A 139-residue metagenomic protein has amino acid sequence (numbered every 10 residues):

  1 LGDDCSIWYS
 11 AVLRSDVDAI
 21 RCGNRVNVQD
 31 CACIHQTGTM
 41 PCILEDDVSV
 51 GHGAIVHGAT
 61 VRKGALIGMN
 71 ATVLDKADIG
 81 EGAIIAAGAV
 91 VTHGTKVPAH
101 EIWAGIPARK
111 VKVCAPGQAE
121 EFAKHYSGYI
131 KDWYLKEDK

Functional and structural regions predicted by a protein language model:
L1-G2: N-terminal glycine-rich anion-binding loops that anchor highly charged ligand groups
D16, R21-N24, D30-G38, C42-L44 (+1 more regions): Glycine-rich hexapeptide-repeat left-handed beta-helix
